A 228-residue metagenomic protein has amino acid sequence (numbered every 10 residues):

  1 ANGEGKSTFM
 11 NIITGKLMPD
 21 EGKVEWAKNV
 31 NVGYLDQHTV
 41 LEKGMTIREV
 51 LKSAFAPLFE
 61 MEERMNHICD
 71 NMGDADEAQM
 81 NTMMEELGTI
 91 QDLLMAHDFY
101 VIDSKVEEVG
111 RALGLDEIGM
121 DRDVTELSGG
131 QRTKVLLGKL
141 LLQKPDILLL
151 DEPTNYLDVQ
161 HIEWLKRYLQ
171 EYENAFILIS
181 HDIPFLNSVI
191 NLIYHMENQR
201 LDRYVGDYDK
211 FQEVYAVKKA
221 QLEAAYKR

Functional and structural regions predicted by a protein language model:
A1-Y226: ABC ATP-binding cassette signature C-motif
